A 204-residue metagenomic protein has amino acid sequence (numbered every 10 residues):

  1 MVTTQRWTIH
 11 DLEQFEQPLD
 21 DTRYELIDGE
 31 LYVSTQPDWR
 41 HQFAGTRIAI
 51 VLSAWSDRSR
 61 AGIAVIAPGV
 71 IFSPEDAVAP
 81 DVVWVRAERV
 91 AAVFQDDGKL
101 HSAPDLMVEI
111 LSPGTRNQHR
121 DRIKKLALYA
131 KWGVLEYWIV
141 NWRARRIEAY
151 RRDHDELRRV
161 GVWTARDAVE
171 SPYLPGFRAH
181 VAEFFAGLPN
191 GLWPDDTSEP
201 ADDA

Functional and structural regions predicted by a protein language model:
M1-A204: Gly/Pro/Ser/Thr-rich low-complexity, intrinsically disordered segments predominantly at protein N-termini
